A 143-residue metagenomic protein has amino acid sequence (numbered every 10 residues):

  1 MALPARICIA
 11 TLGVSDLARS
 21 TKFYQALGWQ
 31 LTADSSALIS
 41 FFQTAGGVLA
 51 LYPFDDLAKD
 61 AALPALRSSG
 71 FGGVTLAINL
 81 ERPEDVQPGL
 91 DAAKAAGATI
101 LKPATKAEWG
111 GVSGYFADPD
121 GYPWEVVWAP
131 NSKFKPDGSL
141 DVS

Functional and structural regions predicted by a protein language model:
M1-C8, L27-A117, P130-S143: Vicinal oxygen chelate
T11, A18, Q87: Conserved catalytic core of two-component sensor histidine kinases
V14-D16, E108: Conserved beta-strand-loop-alpha-helix junction that forms the acyl-donor binding cleft
D16-Q30: Amphipathic alpha-helical segments
S20-Y24, A93, G121: Conserved active-site tyrosine of GNAT-family acetyltransferases
E125-V126: Short glycine-/small-residue motifs
